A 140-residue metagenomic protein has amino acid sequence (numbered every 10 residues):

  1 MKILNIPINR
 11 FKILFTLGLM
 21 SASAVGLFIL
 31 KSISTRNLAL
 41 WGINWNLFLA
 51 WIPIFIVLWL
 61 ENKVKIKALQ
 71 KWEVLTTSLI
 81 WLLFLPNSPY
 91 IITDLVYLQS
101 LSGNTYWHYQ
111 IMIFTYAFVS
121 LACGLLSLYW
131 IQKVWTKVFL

Functional and structural regions predicted by a protein language model:
K2-L19: N-terminal membrane topogenic signal
I6-I8, E61-E73, K133-L140: Membrane-interface helix-boundary motifs at transmembrane edges
L27-T35, T93-Q99: Juxtamembrane "helix-exit" motif on the non-cytosolic side of transmembrane helices
I29-W41, L60-I66: Short, hydrophobic transmembrane alpha-helix segments
R36, S102-Y116: Short aromatic-rich membrane-water interface segments that cap or initiate transmembrane helices in multi-pass membrane
N37-I54, K71-S78: Loop-to-helix transition at the N-terminal end of transmembrane alpha-helices
F48-L58, T115-Y129: Hydrophobic cores of alpha-helical transmembrane segments in multi-pass inner/ER membrane proteins, independent
L79-I91: A generic, lipid-embedded transmembrane alpha helix
